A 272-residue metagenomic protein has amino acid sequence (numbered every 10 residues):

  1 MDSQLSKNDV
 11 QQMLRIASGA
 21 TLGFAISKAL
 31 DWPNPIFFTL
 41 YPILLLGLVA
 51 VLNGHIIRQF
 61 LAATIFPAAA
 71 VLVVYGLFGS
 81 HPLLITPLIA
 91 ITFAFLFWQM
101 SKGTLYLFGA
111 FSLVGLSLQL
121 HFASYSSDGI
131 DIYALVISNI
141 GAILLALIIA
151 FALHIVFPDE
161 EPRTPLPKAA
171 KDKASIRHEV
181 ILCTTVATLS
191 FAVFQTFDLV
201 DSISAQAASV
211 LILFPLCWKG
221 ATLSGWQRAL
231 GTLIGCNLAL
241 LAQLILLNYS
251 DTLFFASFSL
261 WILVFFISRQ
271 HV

Functional and structural regions predicted by a protein language model:
M1-S112, L116, L120-I262, F266-V272: Alpha-helical transmembrane segments and their membrane-interface boundaries that form or gate the permeation pathway
